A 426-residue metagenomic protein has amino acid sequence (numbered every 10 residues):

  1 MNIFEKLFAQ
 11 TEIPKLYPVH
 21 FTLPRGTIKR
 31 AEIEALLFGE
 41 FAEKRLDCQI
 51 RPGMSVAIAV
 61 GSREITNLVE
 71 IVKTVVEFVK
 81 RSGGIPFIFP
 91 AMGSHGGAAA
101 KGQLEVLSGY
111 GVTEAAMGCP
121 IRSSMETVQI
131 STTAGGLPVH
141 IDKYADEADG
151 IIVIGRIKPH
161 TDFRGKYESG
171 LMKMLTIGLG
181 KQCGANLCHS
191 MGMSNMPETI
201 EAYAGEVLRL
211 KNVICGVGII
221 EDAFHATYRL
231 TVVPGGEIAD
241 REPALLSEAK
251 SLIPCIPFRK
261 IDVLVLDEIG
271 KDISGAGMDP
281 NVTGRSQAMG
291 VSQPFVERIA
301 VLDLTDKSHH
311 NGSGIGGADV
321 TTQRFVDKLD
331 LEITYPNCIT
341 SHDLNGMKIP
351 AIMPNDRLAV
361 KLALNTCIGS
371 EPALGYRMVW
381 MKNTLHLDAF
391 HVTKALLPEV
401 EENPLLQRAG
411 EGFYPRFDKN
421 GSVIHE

Functional and structural regions predicted by a protein language model:
M1-A35: N-terminal amphipathic/basic leader segments beginning at the initiator methionine
F41-A57, K80-R81, P257-F258: Glycine-rich phosphate/diphosphate-binding loops that line cofactor/substrate pockets in enzymes
S55-E64, F87-S94, V379: Short glycine-rich or small-residue beta-strand-to-loop segments that form or flank ligand, phosphate, metal/Fe-S
T66-P86: Histidine-anchored nucleotide/phosphate-binding helix
V69, I85-K101: Active-site histidine-anchored catalytic micro-motif
G102-K166: An acidic, phosphate/nucleotide-engaging active-site surface
H140-G270, G284, A288, S292-P294: Conserved, well-structured core segments that form the ligand-binding/active-site neighborhood of functional domains
N281-R285, M289-E426: C-terminal non-catalytic interaction/assembly regions of soluble proteins
